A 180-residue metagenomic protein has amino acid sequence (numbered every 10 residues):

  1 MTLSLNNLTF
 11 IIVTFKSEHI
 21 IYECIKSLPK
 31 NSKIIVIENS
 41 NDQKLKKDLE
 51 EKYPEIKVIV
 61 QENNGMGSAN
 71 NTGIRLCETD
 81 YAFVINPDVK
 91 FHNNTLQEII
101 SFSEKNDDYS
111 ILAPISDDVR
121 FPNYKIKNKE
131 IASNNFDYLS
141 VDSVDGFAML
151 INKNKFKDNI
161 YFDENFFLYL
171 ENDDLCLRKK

Functional and structural regions predicted by a protein language model:
N7-T9, K33, D174: Cell-envelope/extracellular polymer assembly enzymes that use nucleotide-activated donors
I12-K30: Short, well-formed alpha-helical segments that are part of the catalytic scaffolds of diverse glycosyltransferases
I25-V60, T72: Acidic donor-binding segment of Leloir-type glycosyltransferases
Q61-C77: Glycine-rich, basic loop-to-helix element that forms the pyrophosphate-binding segment of sugar-nucleotide handling
A82: Short aromatic/hydrophobic "clamp" motif used to bind/position activated sugar donors
V89-K125: Conserved donor NDP-sugar-binding/catalytic core segment of glycosyltransferases
Y124-A148: Short, flexible, basic/aromatic active-site loop/helix in glycosyltransferases
S143, M149-Y161, N165-K180: A short, conserved alpha-helix in the catalytic core of glycosyltransferases
